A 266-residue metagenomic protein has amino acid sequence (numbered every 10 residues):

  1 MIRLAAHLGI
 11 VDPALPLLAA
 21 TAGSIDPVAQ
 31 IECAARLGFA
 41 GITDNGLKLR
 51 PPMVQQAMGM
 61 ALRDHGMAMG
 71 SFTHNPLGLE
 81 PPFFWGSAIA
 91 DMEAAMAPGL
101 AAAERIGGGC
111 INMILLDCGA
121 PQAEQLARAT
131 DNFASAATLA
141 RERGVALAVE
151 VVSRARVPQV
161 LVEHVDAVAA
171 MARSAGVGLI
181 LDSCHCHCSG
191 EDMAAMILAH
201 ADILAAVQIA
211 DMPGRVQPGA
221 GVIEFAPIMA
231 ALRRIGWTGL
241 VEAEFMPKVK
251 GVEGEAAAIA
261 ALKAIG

Functional and structural regions predicted by a protein language model:
M1-L100, E104, R141, G176-G178 (+1 more regions): N-terminal pre-domain/capping segments
I2-L8, I42-D44, M69-H74, I111-M113 (+4 more regions): Hydrophobic faces of well-ordered beta-strands that scaffold small-molecule active sites in alpha/beta enzyme cores
P13-L15, A19-G23, G41-A57, E80-P82 (+5 more regions): Acidic-and-aromatic substrate-binding clefts and catalytic sites of carbohydrate-active enzymes
I31-E32, Q55-G59, M96-L100, T130-A137 (+4 more regions): Generic structural signal for well-ordered alpha-helices, preferentially at hydrophobic/aromatic core positions
A40-G41, A134-M229: Acidic/histidine-rich catalytic cores of soluble enzymes
A102-A123, A148-R154: Active-site groove signature of glycoside hydrolases
P227-G266: C-terminal appended segment following the main domain
